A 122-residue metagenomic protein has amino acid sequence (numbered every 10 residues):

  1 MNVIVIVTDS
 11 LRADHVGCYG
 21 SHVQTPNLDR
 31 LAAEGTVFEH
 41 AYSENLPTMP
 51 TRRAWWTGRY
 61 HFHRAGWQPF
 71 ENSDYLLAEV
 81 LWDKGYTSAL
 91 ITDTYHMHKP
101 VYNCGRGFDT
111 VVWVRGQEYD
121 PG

Functional and structural regions predicted by a protein language model:
M1, H22-T25, M49-R53, Y75-A78: Membrane-embedded glycan transfer/ligation machinery that uses polyprenyl lipid-linked sugar donors/oligosaccharides
M1-E39, E44-N45: Active-site-proximal N-terminal segment of extracellular/periplasmic enzymes that hydrolyze or transfer
S10, T48-R59: Short, conserved active-site loops that position catalytic residues or coordinate cofactors/metal ions across diverse
C18, A41-P47, R64-N72: Membrane-proximal lumenal/periplasmic loop motifs of glycosylation machinery
C18-Y19, S43, P50-R53, P100-G105: Short aromatic-enriched loop/helix-cap "lid" or pocket-rim segments at secondary-structure transitions that line
A54-G122: Catalytic-site neighborhoods of secreted/periplasmic enzymes that process anionic sulfate/phosphate groups
